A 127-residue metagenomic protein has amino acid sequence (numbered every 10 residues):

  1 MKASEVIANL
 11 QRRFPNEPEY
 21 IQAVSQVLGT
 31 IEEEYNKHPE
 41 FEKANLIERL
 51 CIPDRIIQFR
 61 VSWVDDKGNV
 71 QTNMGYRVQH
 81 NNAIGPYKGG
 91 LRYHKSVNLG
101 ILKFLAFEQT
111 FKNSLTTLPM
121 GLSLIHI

Functional and structural regions predicted by a protein language model:
K2: Glycine-rich phosphate/ribose-binding loops and adjacent secondary-structure elements that form binding surfaces
A8, R12-T30: Ordered core of a single globular domain
Q11-E17, K43-R49, D65, R92 (+1 more regions): Active-site-adjacent core segments of small-molecule enzymes
I21, K37-A44, T117: Flexible, glycine/charged-enriched surface loops at secondary-structure junctions
E40-N69: Structured beta-strand/loop patches that form or line metal/cofactor-binding pockets in enzymes
N69-T110: N-terminal cap/recognition module
F111-G121: Short, flexible active-site-proximal loops enriched in glycine and acidic residues
H126-I127: Conserved small/polar residues in nucleotide/adenosyl-binding loops
